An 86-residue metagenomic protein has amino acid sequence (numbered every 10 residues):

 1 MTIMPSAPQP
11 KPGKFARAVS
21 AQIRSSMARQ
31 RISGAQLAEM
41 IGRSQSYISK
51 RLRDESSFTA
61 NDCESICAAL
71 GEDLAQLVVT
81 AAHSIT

Functional and structural regions predicted by a protein language model:
M1-R31: A short, Lys/Arg-rich alpha-helix, primarily the initiator
P5-S6, A60, G71-T86: Short C-terminal boundary/hinge segments that cap the last helix of small helical domains
R24, A35, E64: Residues within the helices of the helix-turn-helix
M27, A38, C67: The alpha-helix within a helix-turn-helix
A28, G42, R53, A82: Residue-level detection of the helix-turn-helix DNA-binding "recognition helix"
R31-K50: Short alpha-helical DNA-recognition segment
E55-A68: Short, basic-rich loop-to-helix N-cap that marks the start of a DNA-contacting helix
